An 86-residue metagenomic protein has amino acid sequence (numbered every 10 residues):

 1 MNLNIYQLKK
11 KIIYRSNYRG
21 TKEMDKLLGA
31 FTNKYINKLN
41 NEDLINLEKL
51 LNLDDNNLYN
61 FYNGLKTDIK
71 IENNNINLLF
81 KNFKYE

Functional and structural regions predicted by a protein language model:
N2-L44, E48-E86: Positively charged, polar, low-complexity stretches
